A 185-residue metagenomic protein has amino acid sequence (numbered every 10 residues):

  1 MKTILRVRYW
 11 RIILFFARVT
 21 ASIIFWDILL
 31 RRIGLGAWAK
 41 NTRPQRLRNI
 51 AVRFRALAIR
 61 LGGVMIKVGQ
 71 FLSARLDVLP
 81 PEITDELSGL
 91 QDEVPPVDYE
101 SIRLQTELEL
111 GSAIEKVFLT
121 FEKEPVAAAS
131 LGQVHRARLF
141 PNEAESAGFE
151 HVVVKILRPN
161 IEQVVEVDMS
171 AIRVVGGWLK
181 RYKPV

Functional and structural regions predicted by a protein language model:
M1-Q133, L139-P141, H151-V152, R158-P159 (+1 more regions): N-terminal accessory/targeting segments that precede structured cores
E143-A147: Conserved, structured core domains in eukaryotic proteins
